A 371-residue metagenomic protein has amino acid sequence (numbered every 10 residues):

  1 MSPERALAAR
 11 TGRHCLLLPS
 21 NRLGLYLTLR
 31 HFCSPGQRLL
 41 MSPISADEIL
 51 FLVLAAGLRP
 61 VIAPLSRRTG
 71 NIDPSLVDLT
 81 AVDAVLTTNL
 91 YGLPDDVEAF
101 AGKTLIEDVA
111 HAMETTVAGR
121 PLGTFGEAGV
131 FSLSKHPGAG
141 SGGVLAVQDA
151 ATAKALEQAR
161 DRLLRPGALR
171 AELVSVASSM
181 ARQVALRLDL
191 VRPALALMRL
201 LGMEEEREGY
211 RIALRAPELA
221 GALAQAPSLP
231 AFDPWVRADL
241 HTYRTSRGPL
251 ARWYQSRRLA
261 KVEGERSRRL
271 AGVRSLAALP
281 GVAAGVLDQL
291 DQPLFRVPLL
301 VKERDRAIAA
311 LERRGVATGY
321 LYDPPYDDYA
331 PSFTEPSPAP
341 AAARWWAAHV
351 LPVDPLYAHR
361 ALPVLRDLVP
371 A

Functional and structural regions predicted by a protein language model:
R5-L27, M41-P43, L65: Short loop-beta-helix segment that forms the pyridoxal 5′-phosphate
L7, G24, L39, G57 (+7 more regions): Generic structural signal for small/hydrophobic residues in well-ordered secondary structure, especially within
T28-T80: Conserved PLP-anchoring active-site segment centered on the Schiff-base-forming lysine
S66-Q158, R165-G167, L197, P352: Active-site phosphate-binding strand-loop segment of PLP-dependent enzymes
T152-R247: Active-site C-terminal subdomain of aminotransferase-like
L156-E157, A307-G315, V364-V369: Short amphipathic alpha-helices in soluble, non-transmembrane regions that often serve as interface/regulatory elements
A168-L173, V286-Q292, R306-H349: Conserved PLP cofactor-binding pocket of PLP-dependent enzymes
L219-L259, R266-R274, G285-P298: Conserved glycine-rich beta-strand-loop-beta hairpin in the small C-terminal domain of fold type I
